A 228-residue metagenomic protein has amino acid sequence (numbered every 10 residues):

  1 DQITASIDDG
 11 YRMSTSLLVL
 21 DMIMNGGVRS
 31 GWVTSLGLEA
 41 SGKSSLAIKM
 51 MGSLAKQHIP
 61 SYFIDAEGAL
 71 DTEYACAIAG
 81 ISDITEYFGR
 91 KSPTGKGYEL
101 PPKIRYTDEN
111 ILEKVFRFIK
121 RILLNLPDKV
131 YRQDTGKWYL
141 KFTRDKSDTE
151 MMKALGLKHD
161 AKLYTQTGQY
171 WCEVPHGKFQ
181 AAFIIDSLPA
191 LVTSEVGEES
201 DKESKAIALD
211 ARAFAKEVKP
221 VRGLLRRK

Functional and structural regions predicted by a protein language model:
D1-E99, K103-R105, K114-K137, K141: The Walker A/P-loop phosphate-binding site
K56, W171-C172, K205-K228: Substrate-engagement module of ASCE P-loop NTPases
I59-P60, K178-A182, R227-K228: Loop/turn-to-beta-strand initiation segments
D65-E67, D186-L188, L225-K228: A short beta-strand-to-loop transition that corresponds to the Sensor-1 phosphate-sensing loop of AAA+ P-loop ATPases
E113, R117, L163-T165, R212: Active-site glycine- and acidic-residue-rich loops that bind and position anionic ligands or nucleotide-like cofactors
T135-W138, F142-H159: Glycine- and charge-rich intrinsically disordered segments
M151-Q180: Intrinsically disordered, low-complexity acidic Ser/Thr-rich regulatory segments
A181-K219: Conserved P-loop NTPase nucleotide-binding/switch module
